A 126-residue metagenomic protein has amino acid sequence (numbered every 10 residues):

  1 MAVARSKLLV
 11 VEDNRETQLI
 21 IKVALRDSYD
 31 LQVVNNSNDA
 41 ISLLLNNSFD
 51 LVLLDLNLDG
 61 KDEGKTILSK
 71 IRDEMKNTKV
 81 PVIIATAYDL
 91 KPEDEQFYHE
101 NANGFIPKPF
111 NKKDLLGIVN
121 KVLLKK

Functional and structural regions predicted by a protein language model:
E12: Conserved acidic carboxylate
R15-Q32, S37: Two-component/phosphorelay signaling modules centered on CheY-like receiver
V33-L51: Acidic, metal-coordinating helix/loop segments flanking the phosphotransfer/catalytic sites of two-component signaling
D55-N57: Active-site residues of response regulator receiver
E63-T78: Short amphipathic alpha-helix used as the core "switch/output" element in two-component signaling
T66, D89-G104, G117: Alpha4 helix (beta4-alpha4-beta5 surface) of REC/receiver domains from two-component response regulators
F110-V119: C-terminal output helix
